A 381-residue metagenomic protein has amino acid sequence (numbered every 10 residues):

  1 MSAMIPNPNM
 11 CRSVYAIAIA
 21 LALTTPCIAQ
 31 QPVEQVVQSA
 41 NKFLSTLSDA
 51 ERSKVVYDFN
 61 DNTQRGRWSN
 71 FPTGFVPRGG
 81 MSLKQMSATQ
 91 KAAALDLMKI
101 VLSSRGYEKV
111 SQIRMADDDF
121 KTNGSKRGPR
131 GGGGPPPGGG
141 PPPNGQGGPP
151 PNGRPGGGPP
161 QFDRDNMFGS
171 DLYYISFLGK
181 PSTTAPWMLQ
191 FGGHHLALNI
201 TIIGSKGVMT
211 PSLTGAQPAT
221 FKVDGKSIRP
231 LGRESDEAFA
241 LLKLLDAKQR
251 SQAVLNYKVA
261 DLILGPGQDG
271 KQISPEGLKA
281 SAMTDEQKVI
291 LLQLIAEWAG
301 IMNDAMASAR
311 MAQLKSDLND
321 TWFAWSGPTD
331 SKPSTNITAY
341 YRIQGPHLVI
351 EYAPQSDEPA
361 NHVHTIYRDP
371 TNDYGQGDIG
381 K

Functional and structural regions predicted by a protein language model:
S2-A16: Bacterial N-terminal signal peptides that target proteins for export
N7-C11, T25, Q146, R154: Intrinsic disorder/low-complexity detector
V14-P26: Bacterial N-terminal signal peptides
Q30-K381: A cross-kingdom marker for long, charged
